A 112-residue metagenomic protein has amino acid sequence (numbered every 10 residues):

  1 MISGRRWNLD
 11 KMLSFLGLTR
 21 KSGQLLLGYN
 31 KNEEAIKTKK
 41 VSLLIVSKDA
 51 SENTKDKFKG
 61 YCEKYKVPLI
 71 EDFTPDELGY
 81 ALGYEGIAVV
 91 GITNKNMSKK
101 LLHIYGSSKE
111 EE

Functional and structural regions predicted by a protein language model:
M1-L13: Short, compositionally biased "basic patch" segments
S3-R5, K64, E110-E112: N-terminal targeting/trafficking signals and adjacent low-complexity tails
D10-V46: N-terminal first-folded block
K11, N53, K57, F73 (+2 more regions): Charged, alpha-helix-enriched surfaces in structured cytosolic catalytic cores of large nucleotide-utilizing machines
N30, D49-A50, T74-D76, K95: Short, ordered loop/turn segments at secondary-structure junctions
K37-K59, P68: N-terminal positively charged helical leader segments and presequences
K59-I87: Mid-chain, well-packed structural core segment of small domains
E77-E112: C-terminal structural segments of small proteins and small subunits
